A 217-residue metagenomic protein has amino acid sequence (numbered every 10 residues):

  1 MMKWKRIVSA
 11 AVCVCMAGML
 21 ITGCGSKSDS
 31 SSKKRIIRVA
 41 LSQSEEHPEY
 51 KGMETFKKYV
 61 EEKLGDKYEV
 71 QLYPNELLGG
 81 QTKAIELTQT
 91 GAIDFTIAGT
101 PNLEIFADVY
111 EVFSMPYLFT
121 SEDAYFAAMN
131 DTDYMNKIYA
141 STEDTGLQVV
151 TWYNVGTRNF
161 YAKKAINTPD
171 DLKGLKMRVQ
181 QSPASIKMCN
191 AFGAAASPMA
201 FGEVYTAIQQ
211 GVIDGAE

Functional and structural regions predicted by a protein language model:
M1-I36, E62: Short, low-complexity disordered leader/linker segments with a strong preference for bacterial N-terminal type II
G25-L41, E54, E61-E69, E143 (+2 more regions): Immediate post-signal peptide segment of exported/extracytoplasmic ligand-binding proteins
S31-K34, G52-M53, G79-L87, I93-I97: Conserved N-terminal glycine/acidic-rich loop preference
R38-T55, P74-G80: Extracytoplasmic "Venus flytrap"
E46-Q71, K187-C189: Short, polar/charged alpha-helical segment
K57-E61, Q89, G99-A195: Contiguous mixed-secondary-structure segments that line small-molecule binding/active-site clefts of soluble domains
D66-Y68, A84-A98, G193-A196, Q210-E217: Alpha-to-beta junction loops
Y73-E86, Q180-A184, S197-Q210: Short helix-initiation/N-cap motifs at beta->coil->alpha
